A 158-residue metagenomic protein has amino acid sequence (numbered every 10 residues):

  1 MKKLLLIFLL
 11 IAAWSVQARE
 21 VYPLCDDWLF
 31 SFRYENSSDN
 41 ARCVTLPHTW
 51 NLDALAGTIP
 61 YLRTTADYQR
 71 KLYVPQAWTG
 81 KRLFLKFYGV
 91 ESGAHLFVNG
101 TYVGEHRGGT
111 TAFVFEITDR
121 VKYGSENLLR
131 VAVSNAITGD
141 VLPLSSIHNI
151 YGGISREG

Functional and structural regions predicted by a protein language model:
L4-A13: Sec-dependent N-terminal signal peptides
L4-L5, R42, L83-Y88: Residue-level detector of intrinsically disordered/flexible regions characterized by low predicted structural confidence
L6-I7, L46, V74: General helical structural elements
Q17-A56, L128-A132, T138, H148: Accessory carbohydrate-binding/adhesion or oligomerization-edge regions at the termini of glycan-active proteins
S31-E35, T58-I59, R63-G158: Accessory beta-strand-rich segments of carbohydrate-active enzymes
